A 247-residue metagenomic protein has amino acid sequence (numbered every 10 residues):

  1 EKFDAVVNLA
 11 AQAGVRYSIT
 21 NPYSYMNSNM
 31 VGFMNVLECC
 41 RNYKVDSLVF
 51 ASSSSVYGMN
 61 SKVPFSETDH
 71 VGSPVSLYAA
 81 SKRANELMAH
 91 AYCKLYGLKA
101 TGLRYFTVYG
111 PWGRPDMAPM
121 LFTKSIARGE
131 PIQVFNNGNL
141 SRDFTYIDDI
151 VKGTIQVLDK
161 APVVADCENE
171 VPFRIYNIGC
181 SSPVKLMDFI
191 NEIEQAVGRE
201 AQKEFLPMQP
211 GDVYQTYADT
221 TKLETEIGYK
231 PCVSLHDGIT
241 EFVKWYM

Functional and structural regions predicted by a protein language model:
E1-V108, T154, L158, Y229 (+1 more regions): N-terminal Rossmann-like NAD(P)+-binding domain of SDR-like oxidoreductases, especially those catalyzing
Y17-S18, M59-S61, W112, F144 (+1 more regions): Short glycine-/acidic-enriched loop or helix-start segments at secondary-structure transitions that form or flank
M26-N29, Y78, T123, G179 (+1 more regions): Amphipathic, non-transmembrane alpha-helical scaffold segments
L77, N85, P115, L186 (+1 more regions): Conserved donor sugar-nucleotide recognition element shared by glycan-biosynthetic enzymes
A84, M88, Y92, F122 (+2 more regions): Hydrophobic alpha-helix immediately C-terminal to the catalytic Tyr-X-X-X-Lys motif of short-chain
K124-M247: C-terminal substrate-binding subdomain of Rossmann-fold SDR/epimerase-dehydratase oxidoreductases
